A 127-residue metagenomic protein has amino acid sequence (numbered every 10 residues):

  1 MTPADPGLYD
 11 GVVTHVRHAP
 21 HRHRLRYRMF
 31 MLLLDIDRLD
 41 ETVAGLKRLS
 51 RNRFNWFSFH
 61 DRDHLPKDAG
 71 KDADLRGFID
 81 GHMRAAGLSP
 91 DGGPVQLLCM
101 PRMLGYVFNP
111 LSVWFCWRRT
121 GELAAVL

Functional and structural regions predicted by a protein language model:
M1-L127: Mature, function-bearing regions of proteins
